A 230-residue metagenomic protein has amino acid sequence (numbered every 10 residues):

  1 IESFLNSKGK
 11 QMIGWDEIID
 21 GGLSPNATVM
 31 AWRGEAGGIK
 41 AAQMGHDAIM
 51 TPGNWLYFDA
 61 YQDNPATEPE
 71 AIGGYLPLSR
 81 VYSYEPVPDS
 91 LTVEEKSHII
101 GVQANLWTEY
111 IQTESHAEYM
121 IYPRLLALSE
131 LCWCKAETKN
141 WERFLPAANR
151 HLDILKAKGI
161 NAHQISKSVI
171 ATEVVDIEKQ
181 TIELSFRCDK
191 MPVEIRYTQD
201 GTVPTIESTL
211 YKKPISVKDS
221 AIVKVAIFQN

Functional and structural regions predicted by a protein language model:
I1-H46: Active-site neighborhood of glycoside hydrolase catalytic domains
F4-D16, A48-P52, K135-W141, H163-Q164: Acidic/polar loop patches that form or flank catalytic/metal-binding clefts of enzymes that bind anionic ligands
L5, V29, L125, Y197 (+1 more regions): Hydrophobic, well-ordered secondary-structure elements that form the walls of internal hydrophobic environments
I13-E17, M30-W32, I49-T51, N105 (+2 more regions): Generic beta-strand/beta-sheet core signal
L23-S24, D59-T67, E114-E118: Histidine/acidic-residue-rich catalytic or RNA/ligand-binding cores of hydrolases and nuclease-related proteins
G37-L106: Aromatic-lined glycan-binding groove of carbohydrate-active enzymes
N105-F144: Extracellular low-complexity, Gly/Ser/Thr-rich intrinsically disordered linkers and protease-sensitive activation/hinge
K139-N230: Short, compositionally stereotyped local motifs that mark structural "simplifiers"
